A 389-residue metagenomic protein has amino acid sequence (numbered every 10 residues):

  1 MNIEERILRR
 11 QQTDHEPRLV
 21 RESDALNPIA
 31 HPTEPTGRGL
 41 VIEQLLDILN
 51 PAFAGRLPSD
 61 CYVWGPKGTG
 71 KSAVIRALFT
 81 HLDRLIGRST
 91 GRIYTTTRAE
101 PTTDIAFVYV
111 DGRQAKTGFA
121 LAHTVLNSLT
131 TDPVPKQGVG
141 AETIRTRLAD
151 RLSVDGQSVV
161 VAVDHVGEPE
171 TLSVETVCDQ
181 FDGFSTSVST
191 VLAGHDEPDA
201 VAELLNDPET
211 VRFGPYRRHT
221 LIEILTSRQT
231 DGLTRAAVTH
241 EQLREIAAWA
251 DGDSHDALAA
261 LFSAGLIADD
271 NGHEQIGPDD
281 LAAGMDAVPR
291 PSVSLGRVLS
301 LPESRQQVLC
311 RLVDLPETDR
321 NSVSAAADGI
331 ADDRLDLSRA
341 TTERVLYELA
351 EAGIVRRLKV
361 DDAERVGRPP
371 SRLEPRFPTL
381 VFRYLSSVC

Functional and structural regions predicted by a protein language model:
M1-S59, R84: A short, basic N-terminal segment
L57-T80: Walker A/P-loop nucleotide-binding motif
C61-Y62, L85-R113: Conserved catalytic segments around the Walker B and adjacent sensor/switch elements of P-loop NTPase domains
E100-D104, Q114-A193, E197-L205, Y216-T220 (+5 more regions): Mid-core helix/loop region of P-loop NTP-binding domains shared across ATPases and GTPases
D251-D256, F262-I276, D314-E317, E351: AAA+ ATPase "lid" subdomain C-terminal helix
I267-P291: Conserved C-terminal helix/linker of AAA+ ATPases
T318-I330: Short acidic, hydrophobic short linear motifs in intrinsically disordered regions
D328-C389: Terminal-proximal interaction/regulatory segments of ATP-powered molecular machines
